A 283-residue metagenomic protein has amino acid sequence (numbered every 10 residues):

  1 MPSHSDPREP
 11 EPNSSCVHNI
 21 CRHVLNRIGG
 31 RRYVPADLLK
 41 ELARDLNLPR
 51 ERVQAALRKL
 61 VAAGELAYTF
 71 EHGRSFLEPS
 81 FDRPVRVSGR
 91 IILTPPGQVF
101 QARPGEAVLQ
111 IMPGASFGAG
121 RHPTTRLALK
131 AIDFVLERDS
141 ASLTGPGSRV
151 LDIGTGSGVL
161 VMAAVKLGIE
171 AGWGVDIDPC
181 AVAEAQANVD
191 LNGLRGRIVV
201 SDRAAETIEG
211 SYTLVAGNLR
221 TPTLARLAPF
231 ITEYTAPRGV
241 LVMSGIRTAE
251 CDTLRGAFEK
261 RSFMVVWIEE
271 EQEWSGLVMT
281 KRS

Functional and structural regions predicted by a protein language model:
P2-P104: N-terminal auxiliary segments of SAM/dcSAM-dependent transferases
E65, I169-E170, F263: Short phosphate-binding/catalytic loops that engage adenosine nucleotides
S80-T144: SAM-dependent Rossmann-like transferase core, predominantly class I methyltransferases with a strong bias toward
H122-A204, I208: Conserved SAM/SAH cofactor-binding pocket of Class I
I177-S283: S-adenosylmethionine
